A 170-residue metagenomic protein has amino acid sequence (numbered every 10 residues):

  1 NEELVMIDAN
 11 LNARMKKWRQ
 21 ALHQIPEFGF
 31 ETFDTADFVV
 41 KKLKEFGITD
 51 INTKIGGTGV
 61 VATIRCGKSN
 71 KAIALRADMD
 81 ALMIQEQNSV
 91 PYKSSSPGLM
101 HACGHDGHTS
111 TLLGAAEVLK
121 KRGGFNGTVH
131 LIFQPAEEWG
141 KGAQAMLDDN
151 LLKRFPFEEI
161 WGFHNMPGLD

Functional and structural regions predicted by a protein language model:
E2-H101, S110, E117-F125: Acidic/His- and Gly-rich active-site-bordering loop/insert found across diverse amide/peptide-bond hydrolases
D34, G114, K141-A145: Generic recognition of short, well-ordered alpha-helical segments
V60, L82, S89-M100, G107 (+1 more regions): Histidine/acidic-residue-rich, glycine-tolerant segments that coordinate divalent metal ions
D106-H108, L112: Acidic/histidine-rich alpha-helical segments that form the ligand environment of transition-metal centers
